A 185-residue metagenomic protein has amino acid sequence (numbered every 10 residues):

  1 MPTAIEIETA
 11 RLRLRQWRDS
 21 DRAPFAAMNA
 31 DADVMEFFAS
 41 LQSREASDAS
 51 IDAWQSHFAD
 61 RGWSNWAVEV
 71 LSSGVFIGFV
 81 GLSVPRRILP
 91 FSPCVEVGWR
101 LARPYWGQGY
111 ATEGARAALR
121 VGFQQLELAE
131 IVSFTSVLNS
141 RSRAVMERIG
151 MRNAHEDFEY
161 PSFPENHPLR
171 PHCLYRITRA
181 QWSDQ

Functional and structural regions predicted by a protein language model:
M1-F37, E69-Q185: Acyl-donor (CoA/ACP) binding surface of acyl/acetyltransferases
D33-W54, S64-W66: Conserved GNAT-fold acetyl-CoA-binding loop/helix
H57-R61: Short loop/turn motifs at secondary-structure junctions and domain boundaries
G62-S64, A129: Short coil/turn segments at beta-strand junctions that form active-site/ligand-binding loops
